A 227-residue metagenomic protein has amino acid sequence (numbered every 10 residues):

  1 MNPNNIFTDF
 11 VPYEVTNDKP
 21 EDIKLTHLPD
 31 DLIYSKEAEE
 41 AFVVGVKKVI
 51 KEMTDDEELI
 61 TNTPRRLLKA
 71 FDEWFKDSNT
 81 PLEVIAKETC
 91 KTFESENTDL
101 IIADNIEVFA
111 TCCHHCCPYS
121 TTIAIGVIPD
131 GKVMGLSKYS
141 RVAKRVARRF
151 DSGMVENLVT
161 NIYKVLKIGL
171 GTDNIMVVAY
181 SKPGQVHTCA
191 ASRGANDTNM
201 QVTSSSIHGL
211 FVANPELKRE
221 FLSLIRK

Functional and structural regions predicted by a protein language model:
M1-K227: A domain-level signal for the structural core that forms small-molecule/cofactor-binding pockets and catalytic centers
